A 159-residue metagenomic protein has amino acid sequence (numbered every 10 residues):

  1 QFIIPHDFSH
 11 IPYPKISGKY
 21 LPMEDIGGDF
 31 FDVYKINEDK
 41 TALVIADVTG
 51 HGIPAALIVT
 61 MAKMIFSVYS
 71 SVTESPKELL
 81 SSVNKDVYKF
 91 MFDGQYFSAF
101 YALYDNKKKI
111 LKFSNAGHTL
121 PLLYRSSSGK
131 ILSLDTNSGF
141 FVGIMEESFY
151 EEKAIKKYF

Functional and structural regions predicted by a protein language model:
Q1-F159: … and, occasionally, acidic/histidine-rich disordered N-termini of signaling adaptors
